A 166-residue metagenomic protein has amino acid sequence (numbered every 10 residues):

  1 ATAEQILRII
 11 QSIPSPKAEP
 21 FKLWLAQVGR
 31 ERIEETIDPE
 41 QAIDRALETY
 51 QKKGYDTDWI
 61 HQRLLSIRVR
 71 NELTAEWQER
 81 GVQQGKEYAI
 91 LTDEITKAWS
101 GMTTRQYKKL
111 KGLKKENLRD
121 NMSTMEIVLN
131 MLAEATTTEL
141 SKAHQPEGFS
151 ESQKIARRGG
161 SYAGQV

Functional and structural regions predicted by a protein language model:
A1-I6, Q11-V166: Positively charged, phosphate-engaging catalytic surfaces used for nucleic-acid and nucleotide handling
